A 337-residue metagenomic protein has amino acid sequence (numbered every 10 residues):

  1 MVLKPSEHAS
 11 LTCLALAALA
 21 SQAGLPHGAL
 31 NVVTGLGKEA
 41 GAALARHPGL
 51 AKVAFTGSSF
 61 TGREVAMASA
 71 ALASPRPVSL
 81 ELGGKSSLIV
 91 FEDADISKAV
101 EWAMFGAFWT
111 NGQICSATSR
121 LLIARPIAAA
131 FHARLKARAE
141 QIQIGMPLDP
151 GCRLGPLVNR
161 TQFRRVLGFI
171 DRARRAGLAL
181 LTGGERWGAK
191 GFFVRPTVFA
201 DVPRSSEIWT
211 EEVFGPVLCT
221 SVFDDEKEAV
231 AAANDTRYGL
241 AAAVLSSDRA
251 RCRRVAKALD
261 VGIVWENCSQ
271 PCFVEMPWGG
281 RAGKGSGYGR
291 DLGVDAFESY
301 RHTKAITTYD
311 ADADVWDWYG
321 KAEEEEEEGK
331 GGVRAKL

Functional and structural regions predicted by a protein language model:
M1-K98, F223: Rossmann-like NAD(P) dinucleotide-binding subdomain of oxidoreductase/dehydrogenase enzymes
L3-K4, F55, V90, A117-T118 (+3 more regions): Thr-Gly-centered strand-to-loop micro-motif
H8, L122, V158-T161, L218-S221 (+1 more regions): Glycosyltransferase donor-binding loop in the core domain
L14, A42, R63, M67 (+4 more regions): Alpha-helical segments flanking ligand/cofactor-binding loops in enzyme cores
V33-L36, T56, G106, S246 (+1 more regions): Conserved residues at the C-terminal ends of beta-strands
R46, K52, F60-P203, E266 (+2 more regions): ALDH superfamily catalytic-core signature
L50, I89, Q143, R175 (+2 more regions): Conserved C-terminal structural/oligomerization subdomain of aldehyde/semialdehyde dehydrogenase
